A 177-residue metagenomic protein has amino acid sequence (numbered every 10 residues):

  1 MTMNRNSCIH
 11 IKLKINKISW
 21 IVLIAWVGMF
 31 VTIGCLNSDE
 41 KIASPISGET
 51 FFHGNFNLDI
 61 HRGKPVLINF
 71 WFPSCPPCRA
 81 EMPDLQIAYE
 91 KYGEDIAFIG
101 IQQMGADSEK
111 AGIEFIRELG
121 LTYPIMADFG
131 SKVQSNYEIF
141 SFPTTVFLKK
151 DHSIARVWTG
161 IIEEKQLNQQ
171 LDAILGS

Functional and structural regions predicted by a protein language model:
M1-S47, V157, N168-D172, S177: N-terminal targeting signals for export/organelle localization
P45-V66: A short beta-strand-turn-helix
R62-K64, E94, L121-T122, I139: Active-site acidic short loop of glycosyltransferases
K64-V66, W71-S74, S141: Short pre-active-site segment immediately N-terminal to redox-active cysteine/selenocysteine motifs in thiol-based
L67-I68, F98, T145: Hydrophobic beta-strand anchors of alpha/beta hydrolase catalytic cores
R79-L119, F129-S135: Structural microenvironment flanking redox-active thiols in thiol-disulfide oxidoreductases
E114-T122, F129-D172: Thiol/disulfide oxidoreductase modules built on the thioredoxin-like
